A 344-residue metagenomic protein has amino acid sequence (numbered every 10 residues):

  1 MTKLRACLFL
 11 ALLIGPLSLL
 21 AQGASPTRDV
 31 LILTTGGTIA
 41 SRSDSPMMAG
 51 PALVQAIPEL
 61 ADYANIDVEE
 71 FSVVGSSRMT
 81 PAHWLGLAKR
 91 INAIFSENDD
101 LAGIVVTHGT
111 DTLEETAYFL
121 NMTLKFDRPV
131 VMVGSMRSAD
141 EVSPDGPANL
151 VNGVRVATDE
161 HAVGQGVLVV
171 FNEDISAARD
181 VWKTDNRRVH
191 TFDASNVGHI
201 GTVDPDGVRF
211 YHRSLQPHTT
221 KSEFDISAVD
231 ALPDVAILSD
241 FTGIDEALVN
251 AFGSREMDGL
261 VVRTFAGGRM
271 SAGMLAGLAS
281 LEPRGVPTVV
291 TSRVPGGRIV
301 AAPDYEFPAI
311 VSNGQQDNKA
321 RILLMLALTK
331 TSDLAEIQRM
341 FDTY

Functional and structural regions predicted by a protein language model:
C7-S18: Bacterial N-terminal signal peptides
Q22-I94, A320: ATP/NTP phosphate-donor binding region
T27, L33-T34, S43, A56-L60 (+2 more regions): Accessory alpha-helical/coil subdomains and C-terminal extensions that flank or cap enzyme catalytic cores
N98-L113, R255-G267: Short acidic, glycine-rich surface-loop motifs adjacent to enzyme active sites
V106-R128, M270-A279: Short Gly/Thr/Asp-enriched flexible loops that form oxyanion-binding sites at enzyme active sites
A117-A148, V154-T158, P283-S292: Short, acidic/small-residue loops that bind anionic groups at enzyme active sites
V133-P205: Internal gly/pro-rich beta-alpha loop/helix module that stabilizes soluble enzyme cofactors or their anionic handles
G268, A272-Y344: ATP/nucleoside-binding phosphotransfer catalytic cores, i.e., glycine-rich phosphate-binding loops
